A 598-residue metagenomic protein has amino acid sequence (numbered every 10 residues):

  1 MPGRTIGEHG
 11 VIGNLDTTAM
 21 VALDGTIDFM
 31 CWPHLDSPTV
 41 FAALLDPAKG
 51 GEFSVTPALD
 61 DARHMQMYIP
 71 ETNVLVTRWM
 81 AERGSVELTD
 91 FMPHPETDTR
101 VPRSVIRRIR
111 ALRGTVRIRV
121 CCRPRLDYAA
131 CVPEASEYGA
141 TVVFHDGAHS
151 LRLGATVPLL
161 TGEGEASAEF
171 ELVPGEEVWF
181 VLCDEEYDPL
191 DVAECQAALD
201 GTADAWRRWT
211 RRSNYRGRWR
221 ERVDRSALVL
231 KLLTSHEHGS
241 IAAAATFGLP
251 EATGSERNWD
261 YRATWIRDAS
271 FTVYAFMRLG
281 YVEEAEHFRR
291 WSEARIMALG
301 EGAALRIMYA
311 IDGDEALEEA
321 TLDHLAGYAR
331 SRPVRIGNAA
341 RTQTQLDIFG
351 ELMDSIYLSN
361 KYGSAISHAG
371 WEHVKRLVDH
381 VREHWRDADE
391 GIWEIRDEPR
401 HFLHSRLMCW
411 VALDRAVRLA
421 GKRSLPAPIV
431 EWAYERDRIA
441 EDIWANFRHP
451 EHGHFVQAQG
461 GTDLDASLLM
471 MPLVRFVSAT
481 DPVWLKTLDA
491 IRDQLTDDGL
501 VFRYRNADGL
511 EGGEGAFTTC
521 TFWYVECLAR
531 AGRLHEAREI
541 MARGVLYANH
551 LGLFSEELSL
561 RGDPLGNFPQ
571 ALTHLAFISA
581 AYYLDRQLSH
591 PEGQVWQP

Functional and structural regions predicted by a protein language model:
M1-P598: Acidic, mature catalytic/reactive cores of soluble proteins
